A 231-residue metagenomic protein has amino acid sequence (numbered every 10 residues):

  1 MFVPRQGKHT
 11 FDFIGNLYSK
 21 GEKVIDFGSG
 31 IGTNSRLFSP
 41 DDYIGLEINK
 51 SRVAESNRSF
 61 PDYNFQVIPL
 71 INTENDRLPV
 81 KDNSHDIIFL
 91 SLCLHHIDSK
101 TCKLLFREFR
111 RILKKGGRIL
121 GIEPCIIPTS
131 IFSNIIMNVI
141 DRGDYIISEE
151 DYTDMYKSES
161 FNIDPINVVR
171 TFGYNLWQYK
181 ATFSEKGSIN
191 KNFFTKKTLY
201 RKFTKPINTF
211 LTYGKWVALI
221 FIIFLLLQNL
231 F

Functional and structural regions predicted by a protein language model:
P4-K20: Conserved alpha-helix/loop element of class I SAM-dependent methyltransferases that forms part of the SAM/SAH-binding
G21-G30: Conserved class I S-adenosyl-L-methionine
G30-D76: Class I SAM-dependent methyltransferase SAM/SAH-binding core
F89: A conserved beta-strand element that flanks and buttresses the S-adenosyl-L-methionine
K103-K115: A short glycine-rich, Lys/Arg-flanked "PGG" loop and its adjoining helix->strand segment in the class I
G121-E159, I163-Q178: C-terminal alpha-helical "lid/dimerization" subdomain adjacent to the S-adenosyl-L-methionine
N167-I207, W216, I220: Core SAM-dependent methyltransferase catalytic element
L225-F231: Juxtamembrane boundary at the C-terminal end of a transmembrane helix
